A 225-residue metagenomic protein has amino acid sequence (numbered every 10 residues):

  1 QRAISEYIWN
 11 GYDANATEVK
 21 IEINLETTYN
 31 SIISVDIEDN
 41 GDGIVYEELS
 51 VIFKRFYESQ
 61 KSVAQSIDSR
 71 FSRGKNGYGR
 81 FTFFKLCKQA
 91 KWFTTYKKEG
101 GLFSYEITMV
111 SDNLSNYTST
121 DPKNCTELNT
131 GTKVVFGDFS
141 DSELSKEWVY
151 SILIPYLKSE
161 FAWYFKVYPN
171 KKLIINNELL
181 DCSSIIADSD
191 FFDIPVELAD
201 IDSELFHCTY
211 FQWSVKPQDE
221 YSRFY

Functional and structural regions predicted by a protein language model:
Q1-G137: GHKL (Bergerat-fold) ATPase N-terminal catalytic module, capturing the glycine-rich phosphate-binding loop and acidic
Y7-I8, G77-Y78, Y117-N124, L157-A162 (+2 more regions): Intrinsically disordered, low-complexity boundary segments flanking structured domains
E26-T28, T95-K97, V110-L114, F139-S142 (+6 more regions): Generic structural motif
V45-E47, E143-S145, S183: Short helix/loop capping segments that flank catalytic or ligand/cofactor-binding pockets
Q60, F161-Y164, S183, D188-S189: Short, well-ordered alpha-helical segments in soluble proteins
F84-K88, F161-K172, D219-S222: A short, compositionally biased
E106, K171-Y225: GHKL/Bergerat-fold ATPase module in large chromosome/replication-associated machines
Y117-L179: ATP-binding catalytic core of ATPases
